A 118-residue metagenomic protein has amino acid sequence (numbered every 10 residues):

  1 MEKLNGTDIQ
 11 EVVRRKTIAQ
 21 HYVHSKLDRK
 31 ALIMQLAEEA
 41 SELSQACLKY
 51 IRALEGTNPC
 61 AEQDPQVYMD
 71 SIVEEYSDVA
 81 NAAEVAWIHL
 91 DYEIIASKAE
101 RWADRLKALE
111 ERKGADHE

Functional and structural regions predicted by a protein language model:
E2-E118: Flexible "arm" and connector segments at domain edges
